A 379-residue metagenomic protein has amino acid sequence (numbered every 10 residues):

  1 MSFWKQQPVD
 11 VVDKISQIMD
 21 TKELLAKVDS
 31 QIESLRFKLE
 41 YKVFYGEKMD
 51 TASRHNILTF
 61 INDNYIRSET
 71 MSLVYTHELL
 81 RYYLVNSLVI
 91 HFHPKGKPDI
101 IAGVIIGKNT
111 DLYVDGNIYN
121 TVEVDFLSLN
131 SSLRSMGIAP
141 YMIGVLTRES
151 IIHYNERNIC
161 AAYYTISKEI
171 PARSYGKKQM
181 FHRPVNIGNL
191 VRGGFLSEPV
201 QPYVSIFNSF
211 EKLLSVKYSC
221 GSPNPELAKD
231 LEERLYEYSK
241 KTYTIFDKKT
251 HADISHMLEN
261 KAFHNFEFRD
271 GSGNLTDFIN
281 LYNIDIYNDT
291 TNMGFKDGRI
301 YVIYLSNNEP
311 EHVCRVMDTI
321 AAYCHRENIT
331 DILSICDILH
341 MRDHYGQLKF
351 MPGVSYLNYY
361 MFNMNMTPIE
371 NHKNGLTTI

Functional and structural regions predicted by a protein language model:
S2-K27, C160-L213, F278-E311, R315-I379: Active-site/acyl-donor-binding loops of N-acyltransferases
S34-L39, A52, P184-G193, P199 (+2 more regions): N-terminal leader/targeting and pre-domain segments
F37-S131, I166-S167, G221-S306: A conserved beta-strand-loop-helix scaffold within acyl/acetyltransferase catalytic domains
V85, H153-I159, F263, R326-T330: Short, high-confidence coil segments that cap the C-terminus of an alpha-helix and link into the following beta-strand
N120-E123, R134-I138, R148, E156-Y163: Active-site-adjacent scaffolding segments
L129, S135-I151, E309-A322: Conserved acetyl-CoA-binding loop-helix of GNAT-fold acetyltransferases
E149-N158, K212, G273: Secondary-structure boundary elements
